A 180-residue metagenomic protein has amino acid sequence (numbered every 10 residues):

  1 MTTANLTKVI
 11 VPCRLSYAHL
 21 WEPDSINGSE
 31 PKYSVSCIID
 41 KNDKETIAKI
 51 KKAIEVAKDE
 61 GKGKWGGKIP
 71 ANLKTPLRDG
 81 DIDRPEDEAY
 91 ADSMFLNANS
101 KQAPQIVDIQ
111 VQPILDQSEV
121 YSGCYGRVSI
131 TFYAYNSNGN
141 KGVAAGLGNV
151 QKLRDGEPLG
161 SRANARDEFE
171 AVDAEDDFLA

Functional and structural regions predicted by a protein language model:
M1-F95: OB-fold ssDNA-binding interfaces and closely related basic DNA-contact patches used across DNA replication/repair
M1-T7, E157-A180: Acidic, gly/ser/pro-rich intrinsically disordered tails
A18, K101, T131-Y133: Generic short beta-strand segments
I39-K41, F132-A134, R154: Beta-strand elements of well-folded, non-transmembrane domains
A98-Q102, I106-L115: A beta-strand/beta-hairpin structural motif
Q110-G126, Y133-V143: Exposed beta-sheet edge/beta-hairpin loop segments within beta-rich domains
S137-E157: OB-fold/S1-family single-stranded nucleic acid-binding modules
